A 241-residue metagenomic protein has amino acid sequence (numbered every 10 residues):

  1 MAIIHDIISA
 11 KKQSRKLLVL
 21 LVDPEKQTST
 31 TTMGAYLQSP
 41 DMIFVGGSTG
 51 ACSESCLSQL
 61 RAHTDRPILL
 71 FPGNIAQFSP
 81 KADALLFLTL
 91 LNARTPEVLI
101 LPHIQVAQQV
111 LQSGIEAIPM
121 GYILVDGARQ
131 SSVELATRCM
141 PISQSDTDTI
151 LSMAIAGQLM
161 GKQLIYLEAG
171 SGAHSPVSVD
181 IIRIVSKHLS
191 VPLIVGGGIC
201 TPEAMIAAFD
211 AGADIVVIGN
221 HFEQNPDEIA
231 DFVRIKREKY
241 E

Functional and structural regions predicted by a protein language model:
M1-P24, T30, Q109-P119, D126: N-terminal amphipathic alpha-helix/helix-capping segment at the start of soluble metabolic enzymes
R15-T30, F71-I75, L124-I150, V195 (+1 more regions): Active-site mouth loops of central-metabolism enzymes
K16-V22, I43-V45, I68-L70, L85-F87 (+4 more regions): Hydrophobic faces of well-ordered beta-strands that scaffold small-molecule active sites in alpha/beta enzyme cores
T31-A35, L70, N74-L88, K187-I218: Catalytic cores of alpha/beta
F44-G50, A84, L88-L99, A169-G172 (+2 more regions): Glycine-rich phosphate-binding active-site loops on the catalytic face of alpha/beta enzymes
E54-A76, V106-I118, S175-T201, D231-E241: Alpha-helix-loop-beta-strand connector modules within alpha/beta enzyme cores
Q77-Q158: Conserved anion-binding
A136-I182, E223, E228: Glycine/Thr-rich beta-alpha phosphate-binding loop at enzyme active sites
